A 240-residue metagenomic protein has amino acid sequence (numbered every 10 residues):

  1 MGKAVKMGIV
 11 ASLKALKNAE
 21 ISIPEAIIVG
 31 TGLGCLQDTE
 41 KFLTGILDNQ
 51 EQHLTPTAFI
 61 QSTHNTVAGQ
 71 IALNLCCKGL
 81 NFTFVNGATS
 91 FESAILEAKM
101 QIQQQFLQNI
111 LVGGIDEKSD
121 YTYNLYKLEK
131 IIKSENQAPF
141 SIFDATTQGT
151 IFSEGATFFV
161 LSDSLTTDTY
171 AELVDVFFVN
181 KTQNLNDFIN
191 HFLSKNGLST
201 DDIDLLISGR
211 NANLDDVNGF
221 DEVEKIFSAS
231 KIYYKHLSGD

Functional and structural regions predicted by a protein language model:
M1-Q70, N74-N81, D116-K118, K195-F227: Conserved beta-ketoacyl condensing-enzyme motif
K3-V10, S22, S62, T66 (+5 more regions): Conserved active-site and cofactor/substrate-binding residues in soluble primary-metabolism enzymes
I9-N18, A72-N74, F82-G113, E154-T166: Active-site-proximal alpha-helical scaffold in enzymes
E20-I21, Q52, L75-C77, I102-Q104 (+4 more regions): Solvent-exposed alpha-helices and their adjacent loops that cap or buttress functional pockets in soluble metabolic
C35-D38, S90-A94, K118-Y123, T182-Q183: Short, well-ordered, mixed-charge alpha-helical segments that flank or form enzyme active sites
L54-F59, N81-T89, D144-Q148, V179: Flexible, glycine/proline-enriched loop segments at strand-loop-helix junctions that form or flank small-ligand binding
F106-L128, T147, D175-L185, S208-V217 (+1 more regions): Acyl-CoA/ACP chain-elongation machinery
Y126-L205, A229-Y233: Condensing-enzyme catalytic core mediating Claisen C-C bond formation in acyl metabolism
